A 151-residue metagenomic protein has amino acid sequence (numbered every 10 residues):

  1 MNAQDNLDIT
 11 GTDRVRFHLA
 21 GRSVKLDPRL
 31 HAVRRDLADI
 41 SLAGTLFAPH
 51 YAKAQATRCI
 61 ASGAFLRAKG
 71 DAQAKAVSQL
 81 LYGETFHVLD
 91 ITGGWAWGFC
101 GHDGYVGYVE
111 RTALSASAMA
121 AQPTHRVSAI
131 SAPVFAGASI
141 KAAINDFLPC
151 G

Functional and structural regions predicted by a protein language model:
M1-Q55, F65, D71, S78 (+1 more regions): Boundary regions of SH3-family modules and the immediately adjacent low-complexity/disordered segments in eukaryotic
R58-S62: N-terminal beta-hairpin/loop module of FHA
G151: Internal, well-ordered alpha/beta segment that forms a basic, Gly-enriched binding/recognition surface
